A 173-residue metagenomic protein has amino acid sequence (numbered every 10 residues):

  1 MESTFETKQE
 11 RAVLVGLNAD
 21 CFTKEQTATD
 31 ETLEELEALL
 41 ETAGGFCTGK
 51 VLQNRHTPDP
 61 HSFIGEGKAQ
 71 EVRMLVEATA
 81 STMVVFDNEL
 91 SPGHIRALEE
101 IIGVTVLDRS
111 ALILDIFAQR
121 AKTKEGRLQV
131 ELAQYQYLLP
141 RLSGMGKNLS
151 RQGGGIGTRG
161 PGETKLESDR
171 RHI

Functional and structural regions predicted by a protein language model:
M1-R109, I113-D115: N-terminal accessory targeting/assembly segments
L112-H172: Extended, highly charged alpha-helical segments
